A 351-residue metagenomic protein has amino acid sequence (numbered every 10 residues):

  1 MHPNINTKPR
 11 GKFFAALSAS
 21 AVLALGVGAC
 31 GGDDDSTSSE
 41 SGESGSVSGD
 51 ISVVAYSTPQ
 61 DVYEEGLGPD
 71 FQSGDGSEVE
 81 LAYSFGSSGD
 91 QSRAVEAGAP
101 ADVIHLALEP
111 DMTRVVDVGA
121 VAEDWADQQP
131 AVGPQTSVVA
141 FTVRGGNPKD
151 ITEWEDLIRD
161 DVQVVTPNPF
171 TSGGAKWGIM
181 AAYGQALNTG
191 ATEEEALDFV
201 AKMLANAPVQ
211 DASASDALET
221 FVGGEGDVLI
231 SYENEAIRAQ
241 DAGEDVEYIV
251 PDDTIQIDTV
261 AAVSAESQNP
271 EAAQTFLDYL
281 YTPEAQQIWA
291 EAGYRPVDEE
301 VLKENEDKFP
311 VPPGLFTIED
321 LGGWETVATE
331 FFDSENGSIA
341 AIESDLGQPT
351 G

Functional and structural regions predicted by a protein language model:
H2-N6, K12, E271-A273, D278-G351: Extracellular/periplasmic juxtamembrane helices and adjacent flexible linkers that interface with membrane partners
S18-S20, C30-D50: Short, low-complexity, disordered segments immediately C-terminal to signal peptides in bacterial exported proteins
L25-A29: C-terminal motif of bacterial Sec signal peptides marking the signal peptidase cleavage site
E43-T171, D307, G314: N-terminal segment of the mature folded domain
G68-G74, I158-S215: Ligand-binding cleft/hinge of the Venus flytrap
G133-V138, A201-M203, D211-A212, D241-Q274 (+1 more regions): Periplasmic-binding protein-like
G146-E153, T171, G184-T192, E266-A273: Short helix-loop capping/hinge motifs at secondary-structure junctions, enriched in acidic/polar residues
T189-D252: Ligand-binding pocket segment of bilobal, Venus flytrap-like solute-binding proteins
